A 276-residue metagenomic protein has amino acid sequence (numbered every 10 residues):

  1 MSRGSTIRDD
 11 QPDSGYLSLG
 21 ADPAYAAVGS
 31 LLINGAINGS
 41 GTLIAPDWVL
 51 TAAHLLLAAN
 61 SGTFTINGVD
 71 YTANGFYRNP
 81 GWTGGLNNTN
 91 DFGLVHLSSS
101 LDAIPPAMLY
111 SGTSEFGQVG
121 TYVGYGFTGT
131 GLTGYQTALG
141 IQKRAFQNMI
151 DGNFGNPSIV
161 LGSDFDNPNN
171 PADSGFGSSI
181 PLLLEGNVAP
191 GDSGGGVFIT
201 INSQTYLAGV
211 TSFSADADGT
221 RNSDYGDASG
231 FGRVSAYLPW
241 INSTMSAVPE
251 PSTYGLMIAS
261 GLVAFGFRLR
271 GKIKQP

Functional and structural regions predicted by a protein language model:
M1-D9, G15-S30, A36-N38, T42-L56 (+2 more regions): C-terminal subregion of chymotrypsin/trypsin-like serine protease catalytic domains
L32-G35, T65-V69, Y110, N202: Short strand-coil-strand connectors
A45-P46, L50-W82, L86-N87, S100 (+4 more regions): Catalytic-histidine neighborhood of serine endopeptidases, predominantly the chymotrypsin-like S1/PA family
A58, G129, D216-A217, A264: Flexible, glycine-rich phosphate/dinucleotide-binding loops and adjacent beta-alpha linkers at cofactor/substrate
T89-F92, S98-E185: Chymotrypsin/trypsin-fold serine protease catalytic domain
E250-L269: A short, hydrophobic C-terminal helix/tail in secreted or cell-surface proteins
K272-P276: Short, charged juxtamembrane terminal tails flanking transmembrane helices
